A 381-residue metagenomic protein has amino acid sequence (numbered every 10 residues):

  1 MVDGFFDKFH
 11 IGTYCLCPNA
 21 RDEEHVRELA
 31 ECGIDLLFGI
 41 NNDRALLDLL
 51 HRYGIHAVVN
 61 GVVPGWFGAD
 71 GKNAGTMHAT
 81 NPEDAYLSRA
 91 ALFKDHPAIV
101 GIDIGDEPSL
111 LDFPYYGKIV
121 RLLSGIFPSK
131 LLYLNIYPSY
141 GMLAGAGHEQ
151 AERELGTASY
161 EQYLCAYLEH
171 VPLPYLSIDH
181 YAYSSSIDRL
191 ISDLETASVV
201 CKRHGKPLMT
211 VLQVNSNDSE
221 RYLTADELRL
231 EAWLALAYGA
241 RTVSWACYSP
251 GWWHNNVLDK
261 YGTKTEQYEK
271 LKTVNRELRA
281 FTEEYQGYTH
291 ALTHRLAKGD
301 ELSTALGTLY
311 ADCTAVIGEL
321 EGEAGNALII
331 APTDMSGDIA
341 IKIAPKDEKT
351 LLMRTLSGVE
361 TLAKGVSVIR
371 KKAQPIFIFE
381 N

Functional and structural regions predicted by a protein language model:
M1-K346, T355-N381: Glycan-processing catalytic domains of CAZymes
